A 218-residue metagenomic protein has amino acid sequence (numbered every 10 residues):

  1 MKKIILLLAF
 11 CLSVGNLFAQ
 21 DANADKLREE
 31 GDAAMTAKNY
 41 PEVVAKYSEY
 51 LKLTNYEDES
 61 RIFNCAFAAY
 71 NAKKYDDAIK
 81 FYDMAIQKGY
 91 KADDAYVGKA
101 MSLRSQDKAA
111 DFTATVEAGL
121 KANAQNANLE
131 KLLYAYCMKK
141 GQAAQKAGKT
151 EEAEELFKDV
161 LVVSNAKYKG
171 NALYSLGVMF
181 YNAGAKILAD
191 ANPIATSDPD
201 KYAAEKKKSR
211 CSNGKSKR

Functional and structural regions predicted by a protein language model:
K2, L17-F63, N71-K73, K80: N-terminal leader/linker segments that initiate helical-solenoid repeat arrays
D25, E59-S60, D94, N128 (+2 more regions): Start-of-helix register in tetratricopeptide repeats
T36-A37, A68-A72, M84, S105-K108 (+5 more regions): Register position in tetratricopeptide repeats
Y40-P41, Y75, A109, T150 (+1 more regions): TPR-repeat structural position
N55-Y56, Y90, A124, N165-K167: Short coil turns that delineate tetratricopeptide repeat
S60-F67, A95-G98, L132-L133, K139 (+1 more regions): Canonical tetratricopeptide repeat
N182-R218: Short coil/linker segments at helix-helix boundaries
